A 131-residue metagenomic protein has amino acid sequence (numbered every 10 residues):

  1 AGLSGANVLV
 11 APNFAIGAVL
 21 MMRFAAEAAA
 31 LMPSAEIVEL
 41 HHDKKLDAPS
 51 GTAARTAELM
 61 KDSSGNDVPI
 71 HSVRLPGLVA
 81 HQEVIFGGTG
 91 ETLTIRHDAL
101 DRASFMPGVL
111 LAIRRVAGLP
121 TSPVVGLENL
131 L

Functional and structural regions predicted by a protein language model:
A1-V10, A15-V19, R23-A28: Rossmann-fold NAD(P)-binding glycine/threonine-rich loop
M32-L131: C-terminal substrate-binding/catalytic lobe of Rossmann-fold NAD(P)-dependent oxidoreductases
